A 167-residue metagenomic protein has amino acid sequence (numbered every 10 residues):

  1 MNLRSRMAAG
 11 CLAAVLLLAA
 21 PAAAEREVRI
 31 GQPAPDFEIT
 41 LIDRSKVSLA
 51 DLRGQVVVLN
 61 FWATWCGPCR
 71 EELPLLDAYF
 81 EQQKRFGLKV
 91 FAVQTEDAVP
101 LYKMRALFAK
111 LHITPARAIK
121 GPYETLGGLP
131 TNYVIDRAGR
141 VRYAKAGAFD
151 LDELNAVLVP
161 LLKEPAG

Functional and structural regions predicted by a protein language model:
M1-C11: Bacterial N-terminal signal peptides that target proteins for export
S5, L17-D36: N-proximal helix/coil linker or "cap" segments that precede and/or mark the start of modular domains
V28-G31, D36-V57, F80: A short beta-strand-turn-helix
V58-L59, V90, N132: Hydrophobic beta-strand anchors of alpha/beta hydrolase catalytic cores
F61-A78: Conserved redox-active cysteine motifs that mediate thiol-disulfide chemistry, especially di-cysteine Cys-X(1-2)-Cys
G87-L101, H112-A118: Thiol-based oxidoreductase modules, predominantly thioredoxin-like and allied folds used for disulfide exchange
M104-A138: Short, internal strand/loop/helix patches that form the active-site neighborhood or redox-interaction surface
T131-G167: Thiol-/selenol-based redox modules, centered on thioredoxin-like and closely related oxidoreductase domains
